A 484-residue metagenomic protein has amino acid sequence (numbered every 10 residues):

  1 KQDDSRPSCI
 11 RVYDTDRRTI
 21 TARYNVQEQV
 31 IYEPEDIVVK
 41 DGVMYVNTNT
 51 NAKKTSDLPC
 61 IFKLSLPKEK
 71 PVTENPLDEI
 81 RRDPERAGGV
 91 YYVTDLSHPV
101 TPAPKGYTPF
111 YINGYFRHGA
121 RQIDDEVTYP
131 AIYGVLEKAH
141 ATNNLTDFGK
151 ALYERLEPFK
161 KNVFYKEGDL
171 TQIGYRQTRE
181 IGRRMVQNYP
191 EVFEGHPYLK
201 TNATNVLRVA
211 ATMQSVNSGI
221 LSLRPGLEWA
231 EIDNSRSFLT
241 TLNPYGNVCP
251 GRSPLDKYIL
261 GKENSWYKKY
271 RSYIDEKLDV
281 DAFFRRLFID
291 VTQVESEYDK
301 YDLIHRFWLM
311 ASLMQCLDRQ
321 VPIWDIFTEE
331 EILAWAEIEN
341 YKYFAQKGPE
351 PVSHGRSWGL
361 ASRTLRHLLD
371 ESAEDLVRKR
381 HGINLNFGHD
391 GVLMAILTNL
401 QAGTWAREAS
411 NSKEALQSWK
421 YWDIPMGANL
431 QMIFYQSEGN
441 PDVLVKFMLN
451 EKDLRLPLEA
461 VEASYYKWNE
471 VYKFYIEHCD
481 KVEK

Functional and structural regions predicted by a protein language model:
K1, M44-V46, L385: Conserved beta-propeller blade signature
S5-R17, L58-E69: Beta-propeller blade signature
T15, V39, F434-Q436: Generic beta-strand structural signal
Y24-V30: Surface loop/turn motifs at the tips and blade-to-blade linkers of beta-strand repeat domains
V30-V38: Repeated scaffold domains used in trafficking and secretory/extracellular systems, primarily beta-propellers
V38-E69: Blade-level signature of beta-propeller repeat domains, shared across WD40, Kelch, NHL, RCC1 and BNR/Asp-box propellers
P71-K200, T204-N384, G388-K484: Signature for phosphate-centric chemistry
